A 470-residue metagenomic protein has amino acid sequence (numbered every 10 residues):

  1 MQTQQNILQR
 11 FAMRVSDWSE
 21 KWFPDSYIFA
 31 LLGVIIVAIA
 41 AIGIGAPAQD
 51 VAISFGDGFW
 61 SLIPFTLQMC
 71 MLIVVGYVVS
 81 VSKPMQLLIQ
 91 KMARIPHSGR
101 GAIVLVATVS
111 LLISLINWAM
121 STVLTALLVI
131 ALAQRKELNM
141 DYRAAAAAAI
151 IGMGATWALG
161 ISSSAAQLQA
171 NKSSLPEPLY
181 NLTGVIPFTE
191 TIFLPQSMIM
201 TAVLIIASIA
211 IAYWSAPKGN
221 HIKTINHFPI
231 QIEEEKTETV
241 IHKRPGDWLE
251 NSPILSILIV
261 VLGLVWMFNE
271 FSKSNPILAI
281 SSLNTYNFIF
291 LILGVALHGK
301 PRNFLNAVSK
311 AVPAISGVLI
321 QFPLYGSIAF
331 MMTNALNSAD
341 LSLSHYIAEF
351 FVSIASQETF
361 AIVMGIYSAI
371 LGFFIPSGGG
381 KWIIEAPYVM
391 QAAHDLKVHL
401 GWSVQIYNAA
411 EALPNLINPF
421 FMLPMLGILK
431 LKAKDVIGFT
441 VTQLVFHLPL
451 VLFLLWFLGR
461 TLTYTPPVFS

Functional and structural regions predicted by a protein language model:
Q2-D17, S174-N306, T463-S470: Long, contiguous bundles of hydrophobic transmembrane helices that form the permeation core of multi-pass
W22, S26-I35, F55-P84, A279-D340: Core transmembrane alpha-helical segments of multi-pass membrane transporters/permeases
F23-D25, W60-T66, R94-L105, K136-A145 (+5 more regions): Membrane-interfacial loop-to-helix junctions in multi-pass transporters
F29-G43, M69-Y77, S110-L111, I150-G160 (+6 more regions): Hydrophobic core segments of alpha-helical transmembrane domains in multi-pass membrane transport and ion-translocation
L62-L175, F374: Early transmembrane hairpin of solute transport permeases
I95-L128, L319-N337, H345-Q391: Hydrophobic alpha-helical transmembrane segments of multi-pass integral membrane proteins, predominantly secondary
G99-S114, L138-S162, L179-T189, Q357-G372 (+1 more regions): Alpha-helical transmembrane segments of multi-pass membrane proteins
L128-I222, F421-L454: Membrane-core helix-loop-helix motifs of multi-pass transport proteins
